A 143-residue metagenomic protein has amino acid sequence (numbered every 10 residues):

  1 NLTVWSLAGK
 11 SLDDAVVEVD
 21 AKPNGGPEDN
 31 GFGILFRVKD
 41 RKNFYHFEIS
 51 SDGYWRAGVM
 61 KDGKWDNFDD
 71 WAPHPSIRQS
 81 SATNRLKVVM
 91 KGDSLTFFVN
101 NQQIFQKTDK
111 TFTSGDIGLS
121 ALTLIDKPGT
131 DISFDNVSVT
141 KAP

Functional and structural regions predicted by a protein language model:
N1-D62: Secretory/extracellular carbohydrate-interaction modules and structurally similar beta-sandwich "look-alikes"
T3-K10, W71-R78, K107: Beta-strand-rich interaction surfaces with strong enrichment in secreted/lumenal proteins
V17-V19, Q79-F97: Short tryptophan-centered beta-strand motifs in secreted/extracellular beta-sheet-rich domains of glycan-recognition
A21-P23, M90, V139: Hydrophobic beta-strand positions in extracellular immunoglobulin-like domains
H46-E48, N67-D70, Q106: Residue-level detector of high-confidence beta-strand sites
G63-R85: Short, aromatic/His-centered strand-loop micro-motif at the edge of beta-sheets
F98-Q102: Short strand-turn-strand beta-turns centered on an Asx-Gly dipeptide
K107-D135: Flexible glycan-contacting loops in extracellular carbohydrate-active proteins
